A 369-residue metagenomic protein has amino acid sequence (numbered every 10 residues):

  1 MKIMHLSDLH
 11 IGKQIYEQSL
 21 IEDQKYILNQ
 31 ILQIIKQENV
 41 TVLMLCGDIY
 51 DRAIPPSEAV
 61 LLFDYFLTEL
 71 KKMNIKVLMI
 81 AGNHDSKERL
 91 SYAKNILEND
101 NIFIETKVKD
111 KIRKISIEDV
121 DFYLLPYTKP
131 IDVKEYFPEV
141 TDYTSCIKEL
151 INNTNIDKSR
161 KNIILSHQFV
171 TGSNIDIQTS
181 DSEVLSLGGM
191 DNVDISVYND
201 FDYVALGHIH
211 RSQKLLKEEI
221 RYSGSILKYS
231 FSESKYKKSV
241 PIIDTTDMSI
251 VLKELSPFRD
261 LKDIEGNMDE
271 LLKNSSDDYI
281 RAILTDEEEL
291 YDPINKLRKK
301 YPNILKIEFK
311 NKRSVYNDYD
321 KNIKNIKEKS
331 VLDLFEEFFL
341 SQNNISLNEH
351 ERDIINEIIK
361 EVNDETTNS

Functional and structural regions predicted by a protein language model:
M1-T68, E357, E361, E365: N-terminal active-site segment of His-dependent metallophosphoesterases
D8, L28, D48, F63 (+7 more regions): Divalent metal-coordination and catalytic microenvironments
Q37, V42, D244-S369: Accessory, non-catalytic peripheral segments of nucleic-acid enzymes
T41, E69, I75-N83: Active-site-proximal cofactor/substrate-binding loop regions of enzyme domains
P55, L78-A205, I209-Q213: His/Asp/Glu-rich metal-coordinating catalytic cores of metallo-dependent phosphodiesterases/hydrolases acting on
S57-K71, I96-I104, I177-G188, L216-E233: Short, electropositive alpha-helical surface patch
K71-M73, I156-K158, I195-D200, K273-S275 (+1 more regions): Short, conserved loop/helix-junction motifs that constitute active-site signature segments in enzyme catalytic cores
I195-Y198, D202-K253, P257, I264: A conserved active-site cap/scaffold subdomain adjacent to cofactor or substrate pockets
